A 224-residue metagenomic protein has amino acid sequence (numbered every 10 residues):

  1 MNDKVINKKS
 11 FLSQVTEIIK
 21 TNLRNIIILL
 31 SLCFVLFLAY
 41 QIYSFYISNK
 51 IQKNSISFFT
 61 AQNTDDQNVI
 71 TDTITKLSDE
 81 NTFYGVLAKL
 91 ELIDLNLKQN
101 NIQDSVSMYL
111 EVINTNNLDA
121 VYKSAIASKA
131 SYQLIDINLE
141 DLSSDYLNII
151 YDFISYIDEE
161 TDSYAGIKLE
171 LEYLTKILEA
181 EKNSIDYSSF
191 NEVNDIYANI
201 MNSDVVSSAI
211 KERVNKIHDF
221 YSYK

Functional and structural regions predicted by a protein language model:
M1-V35: N-terminal positive-inside, membrane-proximal cytosolic segments immediately preceding the first
K9, S48-S55, Q67-N68, L87 (+1 more regions): Amphipathic alpha-helical repeat elements characteristic of tetratricopeptide repeat
S13, E17, F59, S107-L110: Solvent-exposed alpha-helical segments within well-ordered globular domains of core cellular machineries
L36-I56: Transmembrane signal-anchor/signal-peptide helices with a preference for the extracytoplasmic
I51-N63, V86-L90, S124, S128 (+1 more regions): Alpha-helical tetratricopeptide repeat
I56-T64, A88-E91, L95, Q133 (+2 more regions): Residue-level signature for tetratricopeptide repeat
V69-L118: Extracytoplasmic/periplasmic/luminal assembly and interaction segments in envelope/secretory/respiratory proteins
Q99, M108, V112-N116, A120-K224: Soluble extracytoplasmic domains of inner/organellar membrane proteins
